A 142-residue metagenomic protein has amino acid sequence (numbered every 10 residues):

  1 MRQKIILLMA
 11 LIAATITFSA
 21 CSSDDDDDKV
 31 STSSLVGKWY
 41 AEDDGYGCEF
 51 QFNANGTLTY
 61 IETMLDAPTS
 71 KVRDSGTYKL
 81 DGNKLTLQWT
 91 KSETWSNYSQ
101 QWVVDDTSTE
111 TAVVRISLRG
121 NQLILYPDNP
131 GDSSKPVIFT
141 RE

Functional and structural regions predicted by a protein language model:
M1-I5: Positively charged n-region of N-terminal signal peptides that target proteins for export
I6-I12: Sec-dependent N-terminal signal peptides
I16-A20: C-terminal motif of bacterial Sec signal peptides marking the signal peptidase cleavage site
S22-E142: Lipid interaction determinants
